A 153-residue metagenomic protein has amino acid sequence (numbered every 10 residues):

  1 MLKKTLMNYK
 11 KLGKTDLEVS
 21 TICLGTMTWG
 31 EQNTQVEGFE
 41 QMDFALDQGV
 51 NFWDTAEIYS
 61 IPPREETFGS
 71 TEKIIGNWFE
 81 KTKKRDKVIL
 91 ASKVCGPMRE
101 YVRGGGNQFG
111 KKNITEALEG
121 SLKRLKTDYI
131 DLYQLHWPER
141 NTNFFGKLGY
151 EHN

Functional and structural regions predicted by a protein language model:
L2-I89: N-terminal binding-site loop/beta-alpha segment at the start of enzyme catalytic domains that lines or forms
E18, G96-P97: Active-site/binding-pocket entry motifs
T28, E57-Y59, V94-G96, Q134-E139: Active-site-proximal loop/turn and secondary-structure-junction residues that shape catalytic pockets, frequently
Q32, I61-P63, E100, R140-N143: Glycine/Thr-rich phosphate-binding loops of Rossmann-like dinucleotide-binding domains
F52-A56, I89-K93, Y129-L135: Short beta-strand segments at enzyme active-site cores
I74-W78, K93, N113-G120: Generic beta-strand or strand-like secondary-structure segments
A91, M98, G105: Surface-exposed, interaction-prone regions with an acidic/low-complexity signature
Y101-N153: Glycine/proline-rich, positively charged, aromatic-decorated active-site loop/lid region on the catalytic face
